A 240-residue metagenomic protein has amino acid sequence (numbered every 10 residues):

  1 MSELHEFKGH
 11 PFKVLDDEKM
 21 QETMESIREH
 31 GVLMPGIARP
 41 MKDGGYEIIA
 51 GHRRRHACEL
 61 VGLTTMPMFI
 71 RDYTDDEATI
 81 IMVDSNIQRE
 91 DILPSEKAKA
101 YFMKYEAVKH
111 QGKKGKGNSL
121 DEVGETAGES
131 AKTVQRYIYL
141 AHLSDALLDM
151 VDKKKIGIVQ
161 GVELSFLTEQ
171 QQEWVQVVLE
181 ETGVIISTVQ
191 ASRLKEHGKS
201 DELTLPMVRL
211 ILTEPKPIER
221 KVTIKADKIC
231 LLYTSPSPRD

Functional and structural regions predicted by a protein language model:
M1-R71, I80-Q88: Short, charged/polar connector segments at secondary-structure boundaries
Q88-E169, E173-W174: Alpha-helical interaction elements
H142-D145, K155-P217: EF-Ts-like protein-protein interaction surfaces
V222-L232: Short, intrinsically disordered, charge-balanced linker/junction segments flanking boundaries in proteins
Y233-D240: Conserved small/polar residues in nucleotide/adenosyl-binding loops
